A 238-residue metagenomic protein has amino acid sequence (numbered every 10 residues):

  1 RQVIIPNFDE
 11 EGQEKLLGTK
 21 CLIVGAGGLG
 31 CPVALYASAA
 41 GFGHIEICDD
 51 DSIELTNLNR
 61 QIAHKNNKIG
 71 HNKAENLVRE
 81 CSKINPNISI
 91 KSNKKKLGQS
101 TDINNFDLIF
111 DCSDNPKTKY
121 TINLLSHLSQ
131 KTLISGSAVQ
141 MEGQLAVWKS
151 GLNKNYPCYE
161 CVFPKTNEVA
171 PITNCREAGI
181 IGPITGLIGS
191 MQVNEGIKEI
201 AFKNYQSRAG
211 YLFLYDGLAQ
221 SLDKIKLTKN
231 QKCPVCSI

Functional and structural regions predicted by a protein language model:
R1-I238: Adenine nucleotide-associated cytosolic modules
